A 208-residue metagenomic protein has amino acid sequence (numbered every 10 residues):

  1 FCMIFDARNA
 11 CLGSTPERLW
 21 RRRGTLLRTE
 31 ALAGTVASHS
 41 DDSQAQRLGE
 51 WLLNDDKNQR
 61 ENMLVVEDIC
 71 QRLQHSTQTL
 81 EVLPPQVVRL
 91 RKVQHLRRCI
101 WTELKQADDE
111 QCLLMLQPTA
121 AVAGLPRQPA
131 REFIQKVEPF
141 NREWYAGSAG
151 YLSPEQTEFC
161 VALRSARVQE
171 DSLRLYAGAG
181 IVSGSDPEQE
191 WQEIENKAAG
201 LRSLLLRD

Functional and structural regions predicted by a protein language model:
F1-R60, Q156-G178: An anion-binding catalytic pocket shared by soluble metabolic enzymes
D6-G13, I69-Q71, P85-V93, S148-L152: A glycine-rich phosphate-binding loop feature that marks nucleotide/adenosyl-phosphate handling sites
R28-Q135, L206: Contiguous alpha-helical scaffold segments within structured protein domains that host functional hotspots
C99-D208: Conserved hydrophobic core element of enzyme catalytic domains
